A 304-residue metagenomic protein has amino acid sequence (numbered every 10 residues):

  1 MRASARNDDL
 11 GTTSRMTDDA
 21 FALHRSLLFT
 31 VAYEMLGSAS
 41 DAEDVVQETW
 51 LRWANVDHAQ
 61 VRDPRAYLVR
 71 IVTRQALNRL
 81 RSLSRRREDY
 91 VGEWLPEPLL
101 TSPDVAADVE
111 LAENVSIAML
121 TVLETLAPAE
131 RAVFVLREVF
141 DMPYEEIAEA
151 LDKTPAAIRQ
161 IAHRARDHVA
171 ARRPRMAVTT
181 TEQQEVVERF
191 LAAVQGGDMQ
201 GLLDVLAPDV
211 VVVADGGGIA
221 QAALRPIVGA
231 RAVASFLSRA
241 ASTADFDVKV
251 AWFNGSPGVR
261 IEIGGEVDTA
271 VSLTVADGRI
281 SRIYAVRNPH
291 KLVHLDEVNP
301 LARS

Functional and structural regions predicted by a protein language model:
A3-D44, E48-A192, D198-M199: Active-site-adjacent scaffolding segments
A59, G265-E266, R287-H290: A short acidic/small-residue loop/turn micro-motif
A193, E262-G265: Short loop/turn motifs at secondary-structure junctions and domain boundaries
L202-L203, V210, G278: Hydrophobic pocket/interface hotspot
P208-V248: A solvent-exposed, acidic/Ser-Thr-rich amphipathic alpha-helical stretch
A232-L237, A241, D245, K249-V250 (+3 more regions): Flexible loop/N-cap segments at domain edges
V286-S304: Low-complexity, intrinsically disordered terminal/linker segments enriched in charged and Gly/Pro repeats
